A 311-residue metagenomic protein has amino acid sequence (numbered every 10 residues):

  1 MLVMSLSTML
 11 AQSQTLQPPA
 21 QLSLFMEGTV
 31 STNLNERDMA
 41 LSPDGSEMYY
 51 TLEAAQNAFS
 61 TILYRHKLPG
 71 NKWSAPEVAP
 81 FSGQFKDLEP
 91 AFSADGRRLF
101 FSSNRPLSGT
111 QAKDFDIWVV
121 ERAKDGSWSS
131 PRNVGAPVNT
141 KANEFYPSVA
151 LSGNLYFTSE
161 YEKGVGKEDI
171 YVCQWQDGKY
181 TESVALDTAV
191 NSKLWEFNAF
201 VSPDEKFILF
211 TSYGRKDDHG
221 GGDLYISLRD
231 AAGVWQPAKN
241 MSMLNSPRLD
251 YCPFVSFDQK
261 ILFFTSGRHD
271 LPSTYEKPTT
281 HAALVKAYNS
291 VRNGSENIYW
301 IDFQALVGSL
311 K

Functional and structural regions predicted by a protein language model:
M1-Q17: Bacterial Sec-dependent N-terminal signal peptides
Q14-K311: Short, conserved micro-motifs composed of acidic
